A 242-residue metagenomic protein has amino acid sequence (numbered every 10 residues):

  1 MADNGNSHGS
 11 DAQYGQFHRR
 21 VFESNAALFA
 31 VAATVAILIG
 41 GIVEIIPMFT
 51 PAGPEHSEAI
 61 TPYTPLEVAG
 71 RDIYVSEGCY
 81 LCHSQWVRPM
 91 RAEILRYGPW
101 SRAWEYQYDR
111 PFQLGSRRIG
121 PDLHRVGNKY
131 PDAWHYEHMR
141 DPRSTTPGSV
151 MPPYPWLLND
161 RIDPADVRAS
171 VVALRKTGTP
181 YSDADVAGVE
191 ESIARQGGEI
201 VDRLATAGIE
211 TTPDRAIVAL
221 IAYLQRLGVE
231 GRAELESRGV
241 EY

Functional and structural regions predicted by a protein language model:
M1-Y63, Y181-A184, V189-R195, Y223-Y242: Post-cleavage N-terminal segment of exported redox proteins
R20, P47-I60, P65-A69, S84 (+1 more regions): Sequence context of c-type cytochrome heme-c attachment sites
F29-L38, L95-A216: Electron-transfer interface patches adjacent to heme c in soluble/periplasmic c-type cytochromes and di-/multiheme
I46-G53, E77-L81, W86-M90, P142-R143 (+1 more regions): A generic secondary-structure signal for well-formed alpha-helical elements
A52-V75, V87-M90, I94, I119-P121 (+2 more regions): Electrostatic cytochrome c docking/interface patches
G70, S76-Q85, H135, L220 (+1 more regions): The canonical Cys-X-X-Cys-His
D72-Y74, N128, Y242: Flexible gly/pro/ser-rich segments immediately N-terminal to CXXCH heme-c attachment motifs in exported/periplasmic
C82, G148-Y154, G231-V240: Surface-exposed patches in mature extracellular/periplasmic domains of secreted proteins
